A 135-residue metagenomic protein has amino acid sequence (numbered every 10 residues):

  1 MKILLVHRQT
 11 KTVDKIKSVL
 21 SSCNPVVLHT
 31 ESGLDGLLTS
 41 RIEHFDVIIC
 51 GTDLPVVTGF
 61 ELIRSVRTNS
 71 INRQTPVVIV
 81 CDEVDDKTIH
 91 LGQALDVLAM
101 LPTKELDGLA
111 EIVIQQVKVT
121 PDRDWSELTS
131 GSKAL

Functional and structural regions predicted by a protein language model:
M1-K11, I16-L20, I48, V78: Conserved acidic segment of CheY-like receiver
T10-L28, D35, L95: Two-component/phosphorelay signaling modules centered on CheY-like receiver
S32, T58-E61: Acidic catalytic/metal-coordinating carboxylates
L38, F60-R73: Short amphipathic alpha-helix used as the core "switch/output" element in two-component signaling
E43-L54: Active-site beta3 strand of CheY-like receiver
H44, I71-P76: His-Asp phosphorelay/catalytic-motif detector in bacterial-type signaling
E61, C81-L101, D107, E111: Alpha4 helix (beta4-alpha4-beta5 surface) of REC/receiver domains from two-component response regulators
P121-L135: CheY-like receiver
